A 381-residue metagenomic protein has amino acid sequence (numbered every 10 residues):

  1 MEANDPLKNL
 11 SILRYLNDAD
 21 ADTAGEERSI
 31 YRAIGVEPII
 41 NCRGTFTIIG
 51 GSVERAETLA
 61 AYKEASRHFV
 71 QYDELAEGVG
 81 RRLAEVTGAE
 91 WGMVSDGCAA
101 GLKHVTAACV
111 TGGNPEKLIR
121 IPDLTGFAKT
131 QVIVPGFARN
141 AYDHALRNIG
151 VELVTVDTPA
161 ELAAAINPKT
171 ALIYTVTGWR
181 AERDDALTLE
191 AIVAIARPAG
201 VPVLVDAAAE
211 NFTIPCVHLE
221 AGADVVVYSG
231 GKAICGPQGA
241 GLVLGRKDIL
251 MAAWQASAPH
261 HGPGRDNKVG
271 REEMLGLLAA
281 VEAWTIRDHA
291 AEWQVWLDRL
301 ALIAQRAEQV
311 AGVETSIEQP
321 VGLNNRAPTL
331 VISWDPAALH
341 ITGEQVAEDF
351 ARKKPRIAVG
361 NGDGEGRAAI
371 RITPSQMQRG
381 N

Functional and structural regions predicted by a protein language model:
M1-N4: Twin-arginine (Tat) signal peptide motif
P6-D20, G25-V53, G80-H289, L297-R299 (+5 more regions): Conserved PLP-enzyme active-site core in the AAT-like
I30, E308-N381: Conserved C-terminal alpha-helix-loop-beta "cap" of PLP-dependent enzymes that closes/shapes the active-site mouth
I40-G78: A glycine-/small-polar-enriched, mobile loop at the entrance of the PLP active site in fold-type I
F69, R180-E182, Q378-R379: Short strand->helix junction
F69-D73, E90, H260, W284 (+4 more regions): Short secondary-structure junctions and interdomain/linker hinges
